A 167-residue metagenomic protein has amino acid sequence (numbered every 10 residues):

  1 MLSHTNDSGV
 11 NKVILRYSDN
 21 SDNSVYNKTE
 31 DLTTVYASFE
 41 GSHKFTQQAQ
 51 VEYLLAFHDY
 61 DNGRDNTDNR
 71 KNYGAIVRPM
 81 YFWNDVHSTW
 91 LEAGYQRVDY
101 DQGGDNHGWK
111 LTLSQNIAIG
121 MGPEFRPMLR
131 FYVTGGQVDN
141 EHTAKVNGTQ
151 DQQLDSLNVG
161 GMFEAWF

Functional and structural regions predicted by a protein language model:
M1-Y100, H107-L111: Detector for outer-membrane/organellar transmembrane beta-barrel domains, recognizing the amphipathic beta-strand
V13-R16, M128-G136: Extended hydrophobic secondary-structure segments that form protein cores and membrane-embedded regions
T67, D151-Q152: Tandem-repeat/low-complexity and Cys-motif detector
Q96-Y100, G120, G135-N140: Short Gly/Pro-enriched loop/turn and capping motifs at secondary-structure junctions
L113, Q153-F167: Outer-membrane beta-barrel "beta-signal"
N116: Catalytic-face loop-and-helix region of soluble metabolic enzyme cores
I119-R130: Outer-membrane beta-barrel biogenesis signature
E141-Q150: Low-complexity, intrinsically disordered Gly/Pro/Thr-rich segments
